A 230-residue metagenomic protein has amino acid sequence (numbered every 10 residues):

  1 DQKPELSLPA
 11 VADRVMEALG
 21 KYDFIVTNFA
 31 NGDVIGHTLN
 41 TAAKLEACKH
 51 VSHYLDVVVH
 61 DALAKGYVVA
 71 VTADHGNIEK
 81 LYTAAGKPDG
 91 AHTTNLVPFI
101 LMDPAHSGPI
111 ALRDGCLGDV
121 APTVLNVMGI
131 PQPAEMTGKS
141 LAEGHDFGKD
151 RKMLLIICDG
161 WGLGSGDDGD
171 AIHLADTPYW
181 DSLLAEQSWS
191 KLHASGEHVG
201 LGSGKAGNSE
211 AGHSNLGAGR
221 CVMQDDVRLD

Functional and structural regions predicted by a protein language model:
D1-D230: Feature captures the catalytic ectodomains and active-site-proximal regions of enzymes that hydrolyze or transfer
